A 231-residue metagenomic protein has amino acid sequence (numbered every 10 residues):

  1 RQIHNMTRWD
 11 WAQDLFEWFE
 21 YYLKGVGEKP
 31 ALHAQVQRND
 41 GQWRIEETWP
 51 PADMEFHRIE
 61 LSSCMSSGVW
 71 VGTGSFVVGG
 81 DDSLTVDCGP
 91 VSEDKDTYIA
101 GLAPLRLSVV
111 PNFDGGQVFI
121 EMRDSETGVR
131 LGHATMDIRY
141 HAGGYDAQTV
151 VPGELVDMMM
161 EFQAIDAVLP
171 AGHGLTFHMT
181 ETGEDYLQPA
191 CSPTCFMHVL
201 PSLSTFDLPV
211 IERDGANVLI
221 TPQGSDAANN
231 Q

Functional and structural regions predicted by a protein language model:
R1-W9: Catalytic histidine-centered segment of alpha/beta-hydrolase-like enzymes
D10-Q13, L23-Q231: Glycine/threonine-rich phosphate-binding loop and adjacent beta-strand/alpha-helix elements that clamp
F16-E20: Non-transmembrane alpha-helical segments in soluble domains of secreted/periplasmic/extracellular proteins
